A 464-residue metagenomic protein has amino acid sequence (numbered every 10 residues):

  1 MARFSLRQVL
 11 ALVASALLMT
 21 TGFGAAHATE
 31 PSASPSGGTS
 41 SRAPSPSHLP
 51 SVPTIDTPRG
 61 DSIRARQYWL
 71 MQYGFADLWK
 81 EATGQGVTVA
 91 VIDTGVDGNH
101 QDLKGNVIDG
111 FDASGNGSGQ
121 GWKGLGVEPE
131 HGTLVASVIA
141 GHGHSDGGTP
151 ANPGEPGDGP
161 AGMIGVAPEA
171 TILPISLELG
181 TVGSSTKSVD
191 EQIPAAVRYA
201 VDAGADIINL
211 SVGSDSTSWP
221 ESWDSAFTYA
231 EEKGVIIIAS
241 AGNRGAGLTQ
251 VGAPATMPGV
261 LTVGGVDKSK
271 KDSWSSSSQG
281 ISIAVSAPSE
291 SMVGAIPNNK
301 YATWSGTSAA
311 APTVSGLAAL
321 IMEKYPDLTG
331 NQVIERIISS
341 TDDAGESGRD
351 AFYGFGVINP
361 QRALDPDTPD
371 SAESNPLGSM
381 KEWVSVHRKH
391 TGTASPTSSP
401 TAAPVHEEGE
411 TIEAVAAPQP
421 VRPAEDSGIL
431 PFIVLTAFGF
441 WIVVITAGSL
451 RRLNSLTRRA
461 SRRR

Functional and structural regions predicted by a protein language model:
M1-P31, L435-L450: Secretory targeting and sorting signals
L49-T171: Active-site core segment of subtilase-fold serine proteases
Q85-T88, P168-L173, D202-I208, E232-I237 (+2 more regions): Loop/turn elements at helix/coil->beta-strand transitions in domains of secreted/extracellular proteins
L177-A253, K300-A302: Substrate-binding/access-modulating region of protease and related hydrolase catalytic domains
S240-G259, G264-S282, V293-S305, E346-Y353: Active-site-adjacent substrate-recognition loops and nearby beta-strands within hydrolase catalytic domains
S289-I358: Hydrolase catalytic cores
D327-V434, V444: C-terminal subdomain of the subtilisin-like protease fold in secreted/lumenal serine endopeptidases
S455-R464: Cytoplasmic C-terminal tails of single-pass
